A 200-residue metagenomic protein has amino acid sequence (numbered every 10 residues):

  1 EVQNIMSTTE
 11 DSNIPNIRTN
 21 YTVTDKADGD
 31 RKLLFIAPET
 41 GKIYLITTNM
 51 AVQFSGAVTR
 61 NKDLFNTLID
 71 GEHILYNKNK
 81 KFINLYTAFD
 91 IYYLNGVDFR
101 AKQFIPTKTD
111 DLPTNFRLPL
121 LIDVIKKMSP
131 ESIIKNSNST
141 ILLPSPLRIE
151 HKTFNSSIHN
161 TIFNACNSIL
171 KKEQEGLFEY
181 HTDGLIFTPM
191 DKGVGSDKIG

Functional and structural regions predicted by a protein language model:
V2-T48, K78-K80, K126-G200: Nucleic-acid 5′ end/cap handling module spanning
N13-P15, T24, V52, G56-D63 (+4 more regions): Short amphipathic alpha-helical molecular recognition features
R18, L64-N66, I83-Y86, T182: Sequence-level motif detector for i,i+2 pairs with an aromatic at +2
P38, K42-K78: Conserved loop->alpha-helix
P38, T48, V58-R60, I83 (+2 more regions): Surface-exposed beta-strand edges and their flanking turn/coil or helix-capping segments
Y44-L45, I69, Y86-A88, F187: Short hydrophobic-aromatic micro-motifs
D63, G71-E72, K78-F89, L94-E150: Eukaryotic endomembrane system proteins
